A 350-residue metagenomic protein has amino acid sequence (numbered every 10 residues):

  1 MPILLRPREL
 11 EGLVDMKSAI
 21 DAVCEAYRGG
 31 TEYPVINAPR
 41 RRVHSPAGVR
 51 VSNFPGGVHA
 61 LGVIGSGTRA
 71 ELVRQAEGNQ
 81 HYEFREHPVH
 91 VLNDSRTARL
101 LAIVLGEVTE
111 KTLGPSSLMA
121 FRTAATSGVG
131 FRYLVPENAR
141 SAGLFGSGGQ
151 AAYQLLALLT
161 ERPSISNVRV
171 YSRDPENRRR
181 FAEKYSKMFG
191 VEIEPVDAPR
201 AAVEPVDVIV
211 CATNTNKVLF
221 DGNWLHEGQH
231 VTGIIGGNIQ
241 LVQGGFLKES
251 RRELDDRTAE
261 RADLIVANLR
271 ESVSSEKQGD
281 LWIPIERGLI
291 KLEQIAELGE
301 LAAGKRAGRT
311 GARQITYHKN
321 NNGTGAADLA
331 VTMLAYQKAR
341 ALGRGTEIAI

Functional and structural regions predicted by a protein language model:
M1-A120, G128, N138, L292 (+2 more regions): N-terminal ligand-binding/catalytic initiation module
S127, F131-L159, S172-N177: Glycine-rich adenosine-cofactor-binding loop
E161-S186: NAD(P)-binding Rossmann-fold cofactor-contacting core
V191-V206: Short acidic low-complexity segments
A201-P205, W224, T258: Structural alpha-helical scaffold elements that stabilize or flank donor/cofactor-binding regions in carbohydrate
L225, H230-A307: Rossmann-fold NAD(P)-binding glycine/threonine-rich loop
T310-I350: C-terminal helix-to-coil terminal segments
